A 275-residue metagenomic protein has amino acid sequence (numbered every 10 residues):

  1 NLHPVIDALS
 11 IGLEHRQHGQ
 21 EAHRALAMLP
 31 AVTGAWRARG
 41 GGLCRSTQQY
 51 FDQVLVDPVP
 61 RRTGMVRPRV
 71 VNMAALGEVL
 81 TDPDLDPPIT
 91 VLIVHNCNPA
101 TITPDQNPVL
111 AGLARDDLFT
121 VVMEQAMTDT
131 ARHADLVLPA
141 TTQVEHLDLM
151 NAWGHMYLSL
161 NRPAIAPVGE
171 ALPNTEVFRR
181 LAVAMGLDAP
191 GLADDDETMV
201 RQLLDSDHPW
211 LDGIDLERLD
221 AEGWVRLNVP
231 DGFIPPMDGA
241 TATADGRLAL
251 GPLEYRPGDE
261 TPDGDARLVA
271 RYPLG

Functional and structural regions predicted by a protein language model:
L2-L85, G223, V229-P230, G239 (+1 more regions): A glycine-rich, hydrophobic/aromatic-adjacent loop/helix-cap motif
P4-A8, A35-G42, D86, N98 (+4 more regions): Intrinsically disordered or highly flexible coil/loop and linker segments, enriched in small and charged/polar residues
I11, R16, P163-A171: A short glycine-threonine-serine/GTX helix/turn-capping micro-motif
A25, V109, N174-V177: Stable alpha-helical elements in mature extracytoplasmic
G42-D52, D194-H208: A glycine-rich phosphate-binding loop feature that marks nucleotide/adenosyl-phosphate handling sites
P60-V168, R201-G275: A cross-kingdom feature strongest in bacterial/archaeal respiratory oxidoreductases
T175-G191: Non-catalytic, well-ordered alpha-helical segments in soluble enzyme domains
